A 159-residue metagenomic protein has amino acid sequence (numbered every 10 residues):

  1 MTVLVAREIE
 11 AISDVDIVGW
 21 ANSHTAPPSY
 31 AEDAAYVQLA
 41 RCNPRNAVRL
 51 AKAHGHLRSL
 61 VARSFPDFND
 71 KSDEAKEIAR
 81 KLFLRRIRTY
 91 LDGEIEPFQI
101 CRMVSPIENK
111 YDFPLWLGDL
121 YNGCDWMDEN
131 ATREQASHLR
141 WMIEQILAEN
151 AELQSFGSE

Functional and structural regions predicted by a protein language model:
M1-E159: Acidic, Ser/Pro/Thr-rich low-complexity regulatory regions and the short amphipathic helical interaction modules they
